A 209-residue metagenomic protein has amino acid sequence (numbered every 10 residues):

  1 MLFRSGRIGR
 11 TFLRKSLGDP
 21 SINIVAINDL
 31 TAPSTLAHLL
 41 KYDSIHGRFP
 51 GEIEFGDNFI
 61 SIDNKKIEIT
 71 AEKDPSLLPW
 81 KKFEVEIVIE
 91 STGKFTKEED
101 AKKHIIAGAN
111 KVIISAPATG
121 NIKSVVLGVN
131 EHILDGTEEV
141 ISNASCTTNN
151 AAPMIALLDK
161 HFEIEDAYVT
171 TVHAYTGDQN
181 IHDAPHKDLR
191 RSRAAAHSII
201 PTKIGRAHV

Functional and structural regions predicted by a protein language model:
M1-L2, H208: Short, small-residue-biased leader/transition segments that mark boundaries at the very start of proteins
F3-I181, P185-S192: N-terminal Rossmann-like NAD(P) cofactor-binding subdomain of oxidoreductases, focused on the glycine-rich
K187, A196-I200: A structural signal for small-residue-enriched, beta-sheet-centric alpha/beta enzyme cores and oligomeric scaffold folds
I204-R206: Extended, solvent-exposed, turn-rich assembly/linker loops in the middle of proteins
